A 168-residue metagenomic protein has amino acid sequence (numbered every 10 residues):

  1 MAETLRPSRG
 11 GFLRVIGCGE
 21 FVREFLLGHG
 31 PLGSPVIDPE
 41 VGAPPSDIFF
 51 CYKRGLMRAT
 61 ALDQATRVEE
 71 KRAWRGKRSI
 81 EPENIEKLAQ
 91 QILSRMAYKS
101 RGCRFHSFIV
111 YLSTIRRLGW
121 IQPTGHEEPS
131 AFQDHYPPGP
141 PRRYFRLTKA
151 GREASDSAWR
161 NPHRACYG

Functional and structural regions predicted by a protein language model:
M1-E83: Short alpha-helical segments that sit at the start of domains
R14, C18, S100, R104 (+1 more regions): Residue-level marker of regulatory loop/turn positions in helix-turn-helix DNA-binding domains and in histidine
A61, W120, D156-S157: Short, solvent-exposed secondary-structure capping/transition elements
K77-H106: Intrinsically disordered, low-complexity acidic Ser/Thr-rich regulatory segments
K99-G125: Short amphipathic alpha-helical interaction segments
G125-H126, A165: Residue-level detector of family-conserved "landmark" positions at structurally sensitive sites
H126-P140, Y144-R152: Accessory beta->alpha helical hairpin/"wing" motif in late/C-terminal subdomains of nucleic-acid enzymes
R146-G168: Amphipathic alpha-helical dimerization/coiled-coil segments that flank or bridge DNA-binding/regulatory modules
